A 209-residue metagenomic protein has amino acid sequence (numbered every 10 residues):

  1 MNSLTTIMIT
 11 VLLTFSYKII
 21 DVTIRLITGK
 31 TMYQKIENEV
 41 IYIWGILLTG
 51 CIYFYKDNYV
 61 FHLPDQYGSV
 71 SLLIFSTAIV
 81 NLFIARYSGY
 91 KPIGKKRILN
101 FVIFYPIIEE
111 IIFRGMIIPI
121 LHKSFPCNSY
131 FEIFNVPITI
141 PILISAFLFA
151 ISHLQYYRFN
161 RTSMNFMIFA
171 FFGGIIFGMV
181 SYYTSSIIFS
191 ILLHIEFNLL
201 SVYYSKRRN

Functional and structural regions predicted by a protein language model:
M1-L63, A78-I79, E132-I133, I140 (+3 more regions): N-terminal, membrane-interfacial amphipathic/helix-forming hydrophobic leader that caps and precedes the first
M1-T5, Y59, P92, M179-I188: Transmembrane helix interruption/hinge and helix-loop junction motifs
T5, V70-L73, S145-F149: Short low-complexity stretches enriched in small and charged residues
R25-E39, T49-I112, I118-V136: Juxtamembrane helix-loop-helix connectors linking adjacent transmembrane helices in multi-pass membrane enzymes
K96-N209: Transmembrane helix-loop-helix hairpins at the membrane interface of multi-pass integral membrane proteins
